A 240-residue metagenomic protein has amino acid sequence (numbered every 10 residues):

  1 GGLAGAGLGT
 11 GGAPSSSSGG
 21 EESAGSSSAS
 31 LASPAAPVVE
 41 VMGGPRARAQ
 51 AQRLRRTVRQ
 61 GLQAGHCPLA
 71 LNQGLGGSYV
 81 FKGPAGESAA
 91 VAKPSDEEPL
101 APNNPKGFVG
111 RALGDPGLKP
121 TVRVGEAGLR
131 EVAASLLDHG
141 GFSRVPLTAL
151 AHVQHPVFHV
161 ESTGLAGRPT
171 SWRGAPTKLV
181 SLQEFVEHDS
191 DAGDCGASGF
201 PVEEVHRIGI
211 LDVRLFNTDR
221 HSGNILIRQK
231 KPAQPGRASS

Functional and structural regions predicted by a protein language model:
G1-R56, Q63, K106, A112: Cytosolic, low-complexity regulatory segments enriched in Ser/Pro/Gly with interspersed Lys/Arg in eukaryotic signaling
P45-G196, V213-N217, Q229-A233, A238-S239: Conserved ATP-binding subdomain of kinase catalytic cores across diverse folds
P201-I208: Alpha-helical scaffolds flanking conserved acidic
H221-S222: Canonical protein kinase catalytic loop motif
I225-I227: Hydrophobic residue at the +6 position relative to the catalytic HRD Asp in the kinase catalytic loop
